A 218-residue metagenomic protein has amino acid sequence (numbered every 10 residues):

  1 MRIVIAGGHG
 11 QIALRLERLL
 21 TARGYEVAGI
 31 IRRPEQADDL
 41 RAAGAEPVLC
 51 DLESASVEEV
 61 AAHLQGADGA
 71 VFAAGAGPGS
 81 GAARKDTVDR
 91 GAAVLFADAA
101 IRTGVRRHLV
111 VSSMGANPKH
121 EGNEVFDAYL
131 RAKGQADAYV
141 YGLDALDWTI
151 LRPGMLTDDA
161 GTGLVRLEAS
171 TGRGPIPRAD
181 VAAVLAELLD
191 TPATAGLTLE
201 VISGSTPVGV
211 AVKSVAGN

Functional and structural regions predicted by a protein language model:
M1-Y25: N-terminal Rossmann NAD(P)H-binding glycine-rich loop of SDR-like oxidoreductase domains
A6, E26-A28, P34, A76-G134 (+2 more regions): Conserved Rossmann-fold NAD(P)-dependent oxidoreductase catalytic core, especially the SDR/UDP-sugar
G29-L95, A99-R102, L189-A193: NAD(P)H-binding glycine-rich loop region in Rossmannoid oxidoreductase-like domains and their noncatalytic homologs
A70, L151, V181-L185, V201: Non-catalytic, hydrophobic alpha-helical segments
A92-A93, A132, G172-E187, L197: Substrate-positioning beta->alpha
T149-A169, V201: Flexible, glycine-rich beta-alpha linker
D159-V165, L188-L197: Glycine/proline-rich active-site loop of Rossmann-fold NAD(P)-dependent oxidoreductases
T198-T206: Short-chain dehydrogenase/reductase
